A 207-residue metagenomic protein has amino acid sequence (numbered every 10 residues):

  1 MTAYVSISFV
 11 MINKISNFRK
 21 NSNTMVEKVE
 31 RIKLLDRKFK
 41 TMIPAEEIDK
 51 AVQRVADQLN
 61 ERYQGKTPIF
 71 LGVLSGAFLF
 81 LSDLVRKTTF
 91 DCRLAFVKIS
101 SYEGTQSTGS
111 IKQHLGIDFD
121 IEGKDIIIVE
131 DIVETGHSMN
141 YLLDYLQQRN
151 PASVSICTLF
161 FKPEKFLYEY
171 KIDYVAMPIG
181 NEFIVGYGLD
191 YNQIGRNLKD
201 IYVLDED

Functional and structural regions predicted by a protein language model:
M1-D207: PRPP-associated nucleotide enzymes
